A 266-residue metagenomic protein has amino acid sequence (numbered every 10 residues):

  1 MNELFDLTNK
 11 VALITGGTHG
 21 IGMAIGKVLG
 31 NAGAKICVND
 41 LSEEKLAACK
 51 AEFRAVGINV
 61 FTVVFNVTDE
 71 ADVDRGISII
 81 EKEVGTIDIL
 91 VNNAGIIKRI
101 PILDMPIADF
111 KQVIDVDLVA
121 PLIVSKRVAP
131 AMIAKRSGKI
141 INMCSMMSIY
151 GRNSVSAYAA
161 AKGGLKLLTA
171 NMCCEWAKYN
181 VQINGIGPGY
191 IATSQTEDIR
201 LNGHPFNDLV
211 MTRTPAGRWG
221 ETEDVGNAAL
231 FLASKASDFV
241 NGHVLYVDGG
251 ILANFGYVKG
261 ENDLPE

Functional and structural regions predicted by a protein language model:
V11, T18-G20: Conserved glycine-rich cofactor-binding loop
V91, A177, Q182, V240-G242: Short, small/polar-rich loop/turn modules that mediate ligand/substrate recognition or access, typified
P101-I102, D109-I114, V210: Substrate-binding pocket helix/loop in short-chain dehydrogenase/reductase
L122, S137, R218-V247, L252: C-terminal substrate-recognition "lid" of short-chain dehydrogenase/reductases
S125, A161: Active-site helix of classical SDR
P130, C174-K178, D238: Alpha-helical segment proximal to the catalytic Tyr-Lys
S145: Residue(s) in the substrate-gating loop at a strand-loop-helix junction that position the organic substrate next
